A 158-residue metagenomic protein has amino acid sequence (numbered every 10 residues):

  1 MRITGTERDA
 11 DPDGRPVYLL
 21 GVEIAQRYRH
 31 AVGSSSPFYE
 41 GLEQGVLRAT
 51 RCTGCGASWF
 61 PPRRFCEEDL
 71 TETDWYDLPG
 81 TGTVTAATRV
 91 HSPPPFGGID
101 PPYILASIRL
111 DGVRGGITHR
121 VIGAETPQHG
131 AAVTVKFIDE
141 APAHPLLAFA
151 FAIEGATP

Functional and structural regions predicted by a protein language model:
M1-L47, A152: A broadly conserved sequence feature marking short terminus-proximal activation segments in nucleic acid-centric
H30-S36, E72-D100: Short microdomains enriched in Cys/His and/or Lys/Arg
E40-T81: Cys/His-rich short segments
G45, W75, I99-P101, Q128 (+1 more regions): Short coil/turn motifs at beta-sheet boundaries
S58, T81, A87, A124 (+1 more regions): Residue-level recognition of beta-strand microenvironments
P61-P62, P102, L147: Proline-rich low-complexity regions
T85-V121, H129: Glycine-rich active-site loops that engage anionic ligands at enzyme catalytic sites
G116-P158: Well-ordered alpha/beta subsegment
